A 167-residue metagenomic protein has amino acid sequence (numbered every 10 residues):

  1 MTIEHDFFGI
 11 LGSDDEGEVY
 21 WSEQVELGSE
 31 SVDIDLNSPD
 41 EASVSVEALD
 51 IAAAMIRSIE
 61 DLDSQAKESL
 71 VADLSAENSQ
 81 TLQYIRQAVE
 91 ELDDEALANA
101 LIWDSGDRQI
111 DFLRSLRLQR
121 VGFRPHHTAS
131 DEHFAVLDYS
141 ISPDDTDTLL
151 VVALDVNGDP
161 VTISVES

Functional and structural regions predicted by a protein language model:
M1-E23, I110-S167: Acidic, proline/glycine-rich low-complexity IDRs
M1-N99: Long, contiguous N-terminal structural blocks used for assembly/anchoring
D61-D144: Amphipathic protein-protein interaction modules
